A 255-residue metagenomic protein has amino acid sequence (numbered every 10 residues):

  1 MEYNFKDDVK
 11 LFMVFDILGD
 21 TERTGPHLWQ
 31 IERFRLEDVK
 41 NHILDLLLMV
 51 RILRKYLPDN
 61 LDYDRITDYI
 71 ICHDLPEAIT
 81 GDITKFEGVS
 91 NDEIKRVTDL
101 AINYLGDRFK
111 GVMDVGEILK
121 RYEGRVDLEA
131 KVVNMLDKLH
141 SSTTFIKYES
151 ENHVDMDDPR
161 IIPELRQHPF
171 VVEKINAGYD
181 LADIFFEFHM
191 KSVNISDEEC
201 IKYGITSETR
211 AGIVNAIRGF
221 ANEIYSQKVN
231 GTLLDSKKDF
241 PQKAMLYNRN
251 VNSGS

Functional and structural regions predicted by a protein language model:
M1-S255: Alpha-helical, largely C-terminal catalytic domains that coordinate divalent metal ions via clustered Asp/Glu/His
